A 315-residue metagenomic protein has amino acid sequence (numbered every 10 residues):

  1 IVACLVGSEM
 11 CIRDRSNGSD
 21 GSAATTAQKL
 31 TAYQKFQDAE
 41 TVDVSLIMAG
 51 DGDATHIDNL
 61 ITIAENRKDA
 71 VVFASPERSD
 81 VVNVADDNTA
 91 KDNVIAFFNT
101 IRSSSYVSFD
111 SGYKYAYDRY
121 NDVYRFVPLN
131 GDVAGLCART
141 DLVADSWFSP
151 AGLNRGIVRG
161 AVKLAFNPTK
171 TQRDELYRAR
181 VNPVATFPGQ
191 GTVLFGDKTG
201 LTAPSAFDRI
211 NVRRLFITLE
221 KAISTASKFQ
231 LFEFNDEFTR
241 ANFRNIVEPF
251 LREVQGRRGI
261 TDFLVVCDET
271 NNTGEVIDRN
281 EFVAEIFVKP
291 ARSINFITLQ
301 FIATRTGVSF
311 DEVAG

Functional and structural regions predicted by a protein language model:
I1-G7: Positively charged, low-complexity/disordered segments
S8-E9, R13-G315: Structured, hydrophobic secondary-structure cores that serve as assembly/anchoring elements
